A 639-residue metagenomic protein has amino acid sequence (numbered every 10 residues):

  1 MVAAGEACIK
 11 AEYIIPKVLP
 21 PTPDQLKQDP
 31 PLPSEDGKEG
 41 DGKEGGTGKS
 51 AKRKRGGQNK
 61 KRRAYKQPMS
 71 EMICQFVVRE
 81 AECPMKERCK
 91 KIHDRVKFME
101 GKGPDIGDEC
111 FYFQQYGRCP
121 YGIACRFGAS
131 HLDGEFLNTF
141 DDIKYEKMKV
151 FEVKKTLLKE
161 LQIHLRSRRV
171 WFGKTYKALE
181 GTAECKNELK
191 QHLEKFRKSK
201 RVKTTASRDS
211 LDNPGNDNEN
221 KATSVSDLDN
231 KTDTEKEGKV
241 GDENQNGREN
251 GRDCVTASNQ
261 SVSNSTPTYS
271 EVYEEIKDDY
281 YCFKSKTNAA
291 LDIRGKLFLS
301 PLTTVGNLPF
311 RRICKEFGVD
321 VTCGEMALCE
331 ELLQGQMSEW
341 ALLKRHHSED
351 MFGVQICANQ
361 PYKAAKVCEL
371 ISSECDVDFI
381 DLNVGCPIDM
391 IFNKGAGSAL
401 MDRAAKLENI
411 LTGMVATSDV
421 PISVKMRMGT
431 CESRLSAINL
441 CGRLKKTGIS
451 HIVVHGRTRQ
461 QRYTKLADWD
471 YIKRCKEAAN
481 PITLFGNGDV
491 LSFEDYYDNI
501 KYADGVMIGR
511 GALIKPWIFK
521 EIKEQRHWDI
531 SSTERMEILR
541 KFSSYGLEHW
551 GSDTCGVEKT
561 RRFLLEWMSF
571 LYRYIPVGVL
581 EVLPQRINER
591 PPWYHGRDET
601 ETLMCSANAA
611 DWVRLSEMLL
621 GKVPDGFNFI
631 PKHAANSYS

Functional and structural regions predicted by a protein language model:
M1-E180: Cys/His Zn-binding finger modules involved in RNA regulation
G56, R63-Y65, K147-F151, K155 (+3 more regions): N-terminal amphipathic alpha-helix/helix-capping segment at the start of soluble metabolic enzymes
T268-T287, T304-E374: Glycine-rich, positively charged N-terminal anion/phosphate-binding segment
L297-P301, T322-G324, D350-I356, I380 (+4 more regions): Hydrophobic faces of well-ordered beta-strands that scaffold small-molecule active sites in alpha/beta enzyme cores
N307-R312, P361-E374, E432-R443, D470 (+2 more regions): Catalytic cores of alpha/beta
E369-A396, A404-T483: Alpha/beta enzyme core
T464, D468, K515-S532: C-terminal helical cap(s) of enzyme catalytic domains, especially alpha/beta-barrels
H527-T602: C-terminal accessory regions of radical SAM enzymes
